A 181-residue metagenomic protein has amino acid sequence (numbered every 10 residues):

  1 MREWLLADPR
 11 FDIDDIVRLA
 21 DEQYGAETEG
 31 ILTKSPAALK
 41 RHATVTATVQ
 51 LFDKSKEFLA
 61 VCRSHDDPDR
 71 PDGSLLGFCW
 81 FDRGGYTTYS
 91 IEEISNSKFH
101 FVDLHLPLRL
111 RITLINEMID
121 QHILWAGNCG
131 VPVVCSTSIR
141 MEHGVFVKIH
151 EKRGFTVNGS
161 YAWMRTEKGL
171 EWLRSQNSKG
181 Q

Functional and structural regions predicted by a protein language model:
M1-L19: A short beta-loop-alpha structural element at the N-terminal edge of CoA-dependent acyl/N-acetyltransferase catalytic
R10, D21-A47: Conserved GNAT-fold acetyl-CoA-binding loop/helix
V45-A60: A short helix-loop-beta-strand connector motif used in the catalytic cores of GNAT acetyltransferases and, in some
D72-R83: Conserved beta-strand in the GNAT
G85-S97, T156-N158: A conserved beta-turn-beta hairpin within the catalytic core of GNAT-like acetyltransferases that forms part
S97-R111: A short, internal acetyl-CoA/4′-phosphopantetheine-binding micro-motif in the GNAT/acyltransferase core
L108-L124: Conserved acetyl-CoA-binding loop-helix of GNAT-fold acetyltransferases
M118, H122, V134-F146: Conserved beta-strand-loop-alpha-helix junction that forms the acyl-donor binding cleft
